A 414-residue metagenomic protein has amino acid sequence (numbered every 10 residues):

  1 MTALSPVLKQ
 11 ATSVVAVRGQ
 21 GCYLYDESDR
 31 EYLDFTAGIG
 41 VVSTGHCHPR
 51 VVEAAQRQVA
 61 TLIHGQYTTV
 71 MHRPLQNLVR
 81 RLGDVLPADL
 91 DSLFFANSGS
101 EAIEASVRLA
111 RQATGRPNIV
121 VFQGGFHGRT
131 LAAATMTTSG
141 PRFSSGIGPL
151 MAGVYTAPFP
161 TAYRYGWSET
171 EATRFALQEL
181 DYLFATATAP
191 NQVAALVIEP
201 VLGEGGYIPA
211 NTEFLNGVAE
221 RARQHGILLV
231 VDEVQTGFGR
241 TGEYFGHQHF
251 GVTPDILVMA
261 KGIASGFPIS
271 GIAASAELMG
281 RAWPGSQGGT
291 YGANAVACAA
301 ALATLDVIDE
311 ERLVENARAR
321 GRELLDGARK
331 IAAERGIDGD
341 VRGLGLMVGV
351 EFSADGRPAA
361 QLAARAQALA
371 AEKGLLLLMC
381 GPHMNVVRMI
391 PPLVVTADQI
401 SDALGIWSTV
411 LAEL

Functional and structural regions predicted by a protein language model:
M1-L414: Conserved N-terminal phosphate-binding loop of PLP-dependent enzymes in the Aspartate aminotransferase
